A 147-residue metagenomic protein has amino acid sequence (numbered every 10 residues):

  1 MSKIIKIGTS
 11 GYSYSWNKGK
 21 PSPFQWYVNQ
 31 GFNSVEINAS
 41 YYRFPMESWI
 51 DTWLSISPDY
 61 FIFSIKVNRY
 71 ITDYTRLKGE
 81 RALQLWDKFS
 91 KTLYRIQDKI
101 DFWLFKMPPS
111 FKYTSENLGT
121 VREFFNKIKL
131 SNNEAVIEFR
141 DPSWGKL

Functional and structural regions predicted by a protein language model:
M1-L147: Residues lining hydrophobic/aromatic ligand-binding pockets adjacent to catalytic sites
